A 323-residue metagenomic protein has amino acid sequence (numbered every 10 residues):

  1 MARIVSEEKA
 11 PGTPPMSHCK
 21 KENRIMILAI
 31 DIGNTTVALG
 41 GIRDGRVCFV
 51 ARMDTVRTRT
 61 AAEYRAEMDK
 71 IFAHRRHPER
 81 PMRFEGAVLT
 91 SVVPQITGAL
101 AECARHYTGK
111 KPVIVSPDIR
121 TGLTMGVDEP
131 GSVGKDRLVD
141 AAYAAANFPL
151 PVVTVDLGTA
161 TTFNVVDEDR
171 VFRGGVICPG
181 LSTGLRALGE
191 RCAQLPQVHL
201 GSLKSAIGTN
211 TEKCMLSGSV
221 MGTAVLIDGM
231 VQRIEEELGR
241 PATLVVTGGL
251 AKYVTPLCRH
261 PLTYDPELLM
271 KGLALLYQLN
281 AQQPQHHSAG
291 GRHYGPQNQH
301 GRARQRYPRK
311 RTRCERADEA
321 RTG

Functional and structural regions predicted by a protein language model:
A2-A10, P15: Extreme N-terminal basic, low-complexity initiation segments that serve as generic localization/processing leaders
G12-I25, G290-G291: Short, Lys/Arg-enriched N-terminal segments with co-localized hydrophobic residues within the first ~10-30 amino acids
I27-A29, L185-P296, H300-D318, G323: ATP-binding/phosphotransfer module of carbohydrate and carboxylate kinases, centering on a glycine-rich
I27-D31, V88, V152-D156, V245: Short glycine-aspartate micro-motif
I27-K70, R80, V171-P196, S202-S205: Short glycine-rich, Thr/Ser-proximal phosphate-binding strand/loop in the N-terminal lobe of ATP-dependent enzymes
M68-G86, M230-A242: Phosphate/pyrophosphate-binding loops at sites that engage ATP/ADP/AMP, CoA/4′-phosphopantetheine, polyphosphate
H77-V133, D169-V176, G180-L181, T209-V220 (+3 more regions): Short beta-strand-loop/turn "lid" adjacent to the catalytic site in phosphate-handling enzymes
K110-R191, V220-R233, P266, Y294 (+1 more regions): Phosphate-binding/catalytic loop of phosphoryl-transfer enzymes
